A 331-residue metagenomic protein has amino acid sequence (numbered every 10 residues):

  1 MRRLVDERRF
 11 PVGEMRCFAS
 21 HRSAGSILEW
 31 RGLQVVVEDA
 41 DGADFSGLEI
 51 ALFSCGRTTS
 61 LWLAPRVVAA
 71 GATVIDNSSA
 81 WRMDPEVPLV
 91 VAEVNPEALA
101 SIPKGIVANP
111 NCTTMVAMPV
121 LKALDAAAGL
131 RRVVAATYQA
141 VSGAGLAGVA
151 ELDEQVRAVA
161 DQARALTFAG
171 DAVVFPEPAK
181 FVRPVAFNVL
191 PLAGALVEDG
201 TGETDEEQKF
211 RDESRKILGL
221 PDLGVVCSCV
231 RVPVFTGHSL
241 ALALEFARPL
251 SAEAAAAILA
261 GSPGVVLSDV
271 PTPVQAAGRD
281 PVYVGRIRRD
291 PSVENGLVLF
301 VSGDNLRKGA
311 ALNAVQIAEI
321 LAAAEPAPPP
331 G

Functional and structural regions predicted by a protein language model:
M1-R183, L223-G224, R248, A257 (+5 more regions): N-terminal Rossmann-like NAD(P) cofactor-binding subdomain of oxidoreductases, focused on the glycine-rich
V173-C229: Oxyanion-binding "anion nests"
S228-P233, P271-V274: Short, solvent-exposed loop/turn elements at beta->coil junctions and helix N-caps that rim active or binding pockets
R231-P233, G303-K308: Glycine-rich phosphate/pyrophosphate-binding beta-alpha loops
F235-L240: Conserved glycine-rich beta-strand-loop-beta hairpin in the small C-terminal domain of fold type I
A243-E245: Short hydrophobic/aromatic beta-strand micro-patches that form the beta-sheet surface supporting nucleotide- or nucleic
A252-S262: Short amphipathic alpha-helices in soluble, non-transmembrane regions that often serve as interface/regulatory elements
S262-L267, P271-G278: Extended hydrophobic/aromatic segments used for targeting, binding, or gating
